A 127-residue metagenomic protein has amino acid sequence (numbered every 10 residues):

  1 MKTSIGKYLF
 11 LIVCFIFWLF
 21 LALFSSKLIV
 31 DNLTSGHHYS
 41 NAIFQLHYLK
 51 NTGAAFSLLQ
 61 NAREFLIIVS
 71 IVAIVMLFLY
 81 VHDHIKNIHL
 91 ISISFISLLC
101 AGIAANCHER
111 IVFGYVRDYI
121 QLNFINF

Functional and structural regions predicted by a protein language model:
M1-F127: Alpha-helical transmembrane bundles and membrane-interface segments of multipass inner-membrane proteins
